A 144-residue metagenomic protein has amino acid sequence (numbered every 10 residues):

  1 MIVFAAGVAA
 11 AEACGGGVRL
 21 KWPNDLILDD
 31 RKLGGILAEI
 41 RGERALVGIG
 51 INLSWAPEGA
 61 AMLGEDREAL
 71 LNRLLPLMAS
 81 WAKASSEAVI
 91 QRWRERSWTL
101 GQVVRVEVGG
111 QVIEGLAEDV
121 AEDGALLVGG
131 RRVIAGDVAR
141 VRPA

Functional and structural regions predicted by a protein language model:
M1-V18, L28-A144: Long, positively charged amphipathic alpha-helical accessory segments at protein N-termini or as interdomain linkers
